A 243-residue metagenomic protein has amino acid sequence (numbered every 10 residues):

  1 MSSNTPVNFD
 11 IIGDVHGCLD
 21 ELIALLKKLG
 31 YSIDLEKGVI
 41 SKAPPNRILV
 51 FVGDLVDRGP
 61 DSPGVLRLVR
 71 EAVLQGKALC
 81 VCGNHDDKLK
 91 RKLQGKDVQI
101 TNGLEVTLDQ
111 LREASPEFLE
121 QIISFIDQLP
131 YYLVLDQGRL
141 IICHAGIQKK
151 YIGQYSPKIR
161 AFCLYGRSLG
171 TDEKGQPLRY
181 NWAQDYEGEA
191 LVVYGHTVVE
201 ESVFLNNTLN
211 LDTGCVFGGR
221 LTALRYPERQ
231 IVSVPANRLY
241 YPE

Functional and structural regions predicted by a protein language model:
M1-L66: N-terminal active-site segment of His-dependent metallophosphoesterases
S2-T5, R58-G59, K88, K149-I152 (+1 more regions): Hydrophobic N-terminal alpha-helices or hydrophobic patches in metabolic proteins across all domains of life
N4, I159-A161, Y165-E243: Acidic, His/Gly-rich catalytic cores of divalent-metal-dependent hydrolytic chemistry
N8-H16, L140-G146, L209-L211: Active-site-proximal beta-strand elements of phosphoester/diester hydrolases
I11, L49-F51, C80-V81, I141 (+2 more regions): Residue-level marker for buried hydrophobic side chains located in beta-strands that build the well-ordered beta-sheet
D14, D54, V69, G83-N84 (+6 more regions): Divalent metal-coordination and catalytic microenvironments
G17-D20, D57-P60, D86-K90, K149-K150 (+2 more regions): Active-site environment of divalent metal-dependent phosphoester hydrolases
P45-N46, R58-V134, G138, I142 (+2 more regions): Active-site neighborhood of divalent metal-dependent phosphoester bond hydrolases
